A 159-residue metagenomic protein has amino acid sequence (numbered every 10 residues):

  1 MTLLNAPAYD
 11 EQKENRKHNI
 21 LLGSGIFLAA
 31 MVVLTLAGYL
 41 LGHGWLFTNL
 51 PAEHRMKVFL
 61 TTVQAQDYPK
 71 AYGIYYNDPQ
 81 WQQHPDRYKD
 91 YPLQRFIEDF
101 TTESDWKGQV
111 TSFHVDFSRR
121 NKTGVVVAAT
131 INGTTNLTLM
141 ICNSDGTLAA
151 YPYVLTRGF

Functional and structural regions predicted by a protein language model:
T2, Q12-E14, L21, T130-F159: Short beta-strand edge/turn micro-motifs at domain boundaries
T2-Q12, H18-G23, P92-K107: Contiguous hydrophobic segments
N5-T61, A65: Short, low-complexity N-terminal intrinsically disordered segments enriched in polar/charged residues
H18, P51-M56, I74-N77, G146-A149: Short, structured coil/loop segments at alpha-helix boundaries
I26-L28, T111, V127, N136 (+1 more regions): Polar low-complexity intrinsically disordered regions enriched in Ser/Thr and small residues
G42-G44, H84, T101, G133 (+1 more regions): Short, flexible coil/linker elements and helix-boundary hinge sites characteristic of intrinsically disordered
H54, V58, P69-V126, T130-I131: Short solvent-exposed beta->alpha transition segments
V63, F100, S104, T147-A150: Hydrophobic, Leu/Ile/Phe/Ala-enriched alpha-helical segments that form helix-helix packing faces
